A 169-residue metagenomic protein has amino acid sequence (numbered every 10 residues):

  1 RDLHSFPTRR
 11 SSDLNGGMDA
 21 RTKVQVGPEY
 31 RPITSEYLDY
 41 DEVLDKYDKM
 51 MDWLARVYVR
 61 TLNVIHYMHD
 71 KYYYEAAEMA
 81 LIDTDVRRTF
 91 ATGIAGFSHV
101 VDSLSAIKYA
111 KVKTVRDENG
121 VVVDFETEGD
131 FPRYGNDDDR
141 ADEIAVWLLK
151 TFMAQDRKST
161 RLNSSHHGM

Functional and structural regions predicted by a protein language model:
R1, S5, R9-R133: Structured mid-domain segments that build the active-site/substrate or prosthetic-cofactor binding neighborhood
D2-T8, K158, L162-M169: Single conserved hydrophobic/aromatic residue that forms the stacking wall/gate of nucleotide- or nucleobase-binding
K49, V59, N63-D70, Y74 (+2 more regions): Gly/Pro-rich turn-and-neighbor structural signature
